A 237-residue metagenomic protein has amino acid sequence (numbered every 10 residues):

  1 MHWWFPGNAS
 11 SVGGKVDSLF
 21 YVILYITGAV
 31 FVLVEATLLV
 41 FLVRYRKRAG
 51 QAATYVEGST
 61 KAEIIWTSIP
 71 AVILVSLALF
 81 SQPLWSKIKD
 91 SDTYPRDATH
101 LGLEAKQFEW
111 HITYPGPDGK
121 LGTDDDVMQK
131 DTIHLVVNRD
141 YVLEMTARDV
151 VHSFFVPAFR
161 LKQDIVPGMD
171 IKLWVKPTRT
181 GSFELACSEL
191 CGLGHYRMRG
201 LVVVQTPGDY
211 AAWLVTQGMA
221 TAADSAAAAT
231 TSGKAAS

Functional and structural regions predicted by a protein language model:
M1-V22, L42-S237: Non-transmembrane, membrane-proximal soluble domains of secreted or membrane proteins
L19-V32: Alpha-helical transmembrane segments
T27, E35, L77-A78: Long, contiguous hydrophobic alpha-helical segments, chiefly transmembrane helices and signal peptides
F31-Y45: Alpha-helical transmembrane segments
